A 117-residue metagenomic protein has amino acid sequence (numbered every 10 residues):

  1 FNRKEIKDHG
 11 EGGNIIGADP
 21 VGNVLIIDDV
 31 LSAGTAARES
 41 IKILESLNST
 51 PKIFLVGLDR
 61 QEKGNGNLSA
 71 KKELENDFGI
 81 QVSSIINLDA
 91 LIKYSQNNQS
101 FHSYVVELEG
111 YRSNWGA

Functional and structural regions predicted by a protein language model:
F1-V24, T35-E39: Short, glycine/charge-rich flexible loops or terminal/linker lids adjacent to PRPP-binding catalytic cores
I27-D29: Active-site flanking residues adjacent to catalytic metal/cofactor-binding acidic residues
S32: Short active-site segment of divalent metal-dependent hydrolases/proteases that encodes the spacing between
K42-A117: PRPP-dependent phosphoribosyltransferase catalytic core
